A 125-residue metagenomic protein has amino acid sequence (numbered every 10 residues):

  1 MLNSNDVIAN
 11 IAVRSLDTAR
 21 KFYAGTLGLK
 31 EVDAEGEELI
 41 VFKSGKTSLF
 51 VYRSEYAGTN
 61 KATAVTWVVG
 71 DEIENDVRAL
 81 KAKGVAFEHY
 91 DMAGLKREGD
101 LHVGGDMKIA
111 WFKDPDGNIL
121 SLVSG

Functional and structural regions predicted by a protein language model:
M1, E31-V32, I40-V41, E55-A57 (+2 more regions): Short secondary-structure boundary/capping segments
M1-L2, V77-G125: Vicinal oxygen chelate
M1-R20, S48, A62-V65, V123-G125: N-terminal beta-strand motif that seeds the catalytic metal site of vicinal oxygen chelate
D6-R14, I40-K43, Y56-V85, M107-K113: Vicinal oxygen chelate
N10-L49, S54-E55: Core segments of cupin and vicinal oxygen chelate
A19-K21, Y52, K61, N75-V77 (+1 more regions): Short acidic, gly/pro-rich beta-turn/loop elements at beta-sheet edges and active-site/ligand-binding grooves
D33-E35, D71, V103-G105: Short solvent-exposed loop/turn micro-motifs enriched in small/polar/acidic residues
L49, G58, K96: Flexible, glycine-rich phosphate/dinucleotide-binding loops and adjacent beta-alpha linkers at cofactor/substrate
